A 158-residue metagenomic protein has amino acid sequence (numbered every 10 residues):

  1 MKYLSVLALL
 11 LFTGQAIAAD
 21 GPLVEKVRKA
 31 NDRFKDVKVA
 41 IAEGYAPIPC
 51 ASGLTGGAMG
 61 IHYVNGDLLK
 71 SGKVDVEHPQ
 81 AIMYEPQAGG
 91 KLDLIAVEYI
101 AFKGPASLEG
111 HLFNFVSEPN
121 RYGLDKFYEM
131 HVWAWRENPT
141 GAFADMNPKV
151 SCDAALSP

Functional and structural regions predicted by a protein language model:
M1-L4: Positively charged n-region of N-terminal signal peptides that target proteins for export
T13-G14: N-terminal signal peptide c-region/cleavage motif recognized by signal peptidases
A19-P158: Primary mode marks residue(s) on the alpha4-beta5-alpha5 output face of response regulator receiver
